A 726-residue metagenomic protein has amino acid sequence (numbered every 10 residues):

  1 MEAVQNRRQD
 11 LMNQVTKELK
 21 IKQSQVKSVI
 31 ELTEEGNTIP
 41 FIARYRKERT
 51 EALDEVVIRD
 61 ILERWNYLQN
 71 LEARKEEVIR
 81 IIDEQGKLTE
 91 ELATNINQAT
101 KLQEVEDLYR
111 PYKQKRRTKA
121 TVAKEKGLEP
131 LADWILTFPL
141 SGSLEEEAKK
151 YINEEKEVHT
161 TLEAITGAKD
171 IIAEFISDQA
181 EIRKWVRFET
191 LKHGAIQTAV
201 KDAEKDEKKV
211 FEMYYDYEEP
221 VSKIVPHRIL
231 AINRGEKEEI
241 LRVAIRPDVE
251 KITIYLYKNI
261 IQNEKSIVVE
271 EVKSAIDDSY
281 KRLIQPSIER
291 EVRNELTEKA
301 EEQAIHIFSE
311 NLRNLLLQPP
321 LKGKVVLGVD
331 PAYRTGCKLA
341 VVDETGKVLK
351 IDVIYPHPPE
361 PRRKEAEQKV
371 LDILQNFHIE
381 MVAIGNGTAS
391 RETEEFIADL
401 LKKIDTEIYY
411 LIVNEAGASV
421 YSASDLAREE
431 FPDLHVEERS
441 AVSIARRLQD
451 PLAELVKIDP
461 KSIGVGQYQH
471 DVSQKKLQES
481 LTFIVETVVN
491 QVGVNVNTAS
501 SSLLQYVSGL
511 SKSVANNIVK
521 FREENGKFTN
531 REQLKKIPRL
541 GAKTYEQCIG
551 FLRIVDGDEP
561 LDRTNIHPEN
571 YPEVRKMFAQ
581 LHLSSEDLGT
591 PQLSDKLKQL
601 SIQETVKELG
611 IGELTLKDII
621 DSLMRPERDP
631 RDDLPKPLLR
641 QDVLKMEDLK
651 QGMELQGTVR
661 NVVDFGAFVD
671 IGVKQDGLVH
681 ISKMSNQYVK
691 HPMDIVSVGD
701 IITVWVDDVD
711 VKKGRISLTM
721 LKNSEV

Functional and structural regions predicted by a protein language model:
M1-K27, E34: Generic start-of-chain signal for non-secretory N-termini
Q5, L19, L32, I61-L68 (+22 more regions): Hydrophobic alpha-helical scaffolding
T38-I39, T50, D54-E155, Q491-D633 (+4 more regions): Accessory alpha-helical DNA-binding modules that contact the DNA backbone or grooves
Y45-K47, D248, P331, E344-T345 (+9 more regions): Short, ordered loop/turn segments at secondary-structure junctions
V57-D60, Y67, L71-G328, A332-S422 (+2 more regions): Duplex nucleic acid-engaging cores and interfaces of nucleic-acid transaction enzymes
E106-R110, K119-A120, K124, W134-L136 (+6 more regions): S1/OB-fold single-stranded RNA-binding interface
E271, S279-E289, Y410-N495, S500 (+5 more regions): OB-fold/S1-family RNA-binding modules
G323-G328, K338, F396-I397, N530-Q533 (+3 more regions): Short beta-alpha junctions and helix-cap segments that line functional grooves
